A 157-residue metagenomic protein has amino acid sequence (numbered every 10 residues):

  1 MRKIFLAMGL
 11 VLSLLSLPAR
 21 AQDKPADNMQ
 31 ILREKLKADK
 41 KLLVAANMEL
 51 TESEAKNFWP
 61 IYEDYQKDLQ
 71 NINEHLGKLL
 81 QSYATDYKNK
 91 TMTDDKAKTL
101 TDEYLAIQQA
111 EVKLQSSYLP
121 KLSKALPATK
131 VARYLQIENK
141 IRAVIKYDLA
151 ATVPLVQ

Functional and structural regions predicted by a protein language model:
M1-I4: Positively charged n-region of N-terminal signal peptides that target proteins for export
L6-L14: Hydrophobic helical h-region of N-terminal Sec-dependent signal peptides in bacterial secretory/periplasmic proteins
L14, N73-H75, N89-K96, R133-I137 (+1 more regions): Short, charged low-complexity intrinsically disordered segments located at boundaries of structured domains
L17-A21: Sec/Tat signal peptide C-region and signal peptidase I cleavage site
N28-I31, K35, N47, Q109-Q157: Amphipathic, charged alpha-helical segments and their helix-to-coil junctions in extracytoplasmic/peripheral assemblies
M29-Q30, L43-A125: Amphipathic alpha-helical segments
A38: Active-site-adjacent substrate/metal-binding segments within catalytic domains of carbohydrate-active enzymes
